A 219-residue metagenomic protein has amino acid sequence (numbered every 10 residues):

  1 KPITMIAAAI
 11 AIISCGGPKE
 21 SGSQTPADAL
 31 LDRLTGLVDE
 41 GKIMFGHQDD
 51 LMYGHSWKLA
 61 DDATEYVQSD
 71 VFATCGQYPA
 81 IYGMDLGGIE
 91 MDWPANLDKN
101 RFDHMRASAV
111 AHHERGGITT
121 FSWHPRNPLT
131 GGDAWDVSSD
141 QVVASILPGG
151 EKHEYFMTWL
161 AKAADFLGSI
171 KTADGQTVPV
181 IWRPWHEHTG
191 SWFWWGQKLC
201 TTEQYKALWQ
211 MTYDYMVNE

Functional and structural regions predicted by a protein language model:
K1-I6: Sec-dependent signal peptide recognition, specifically the positively charged N-region followed immediately by
I13-S14: C-terminal motif of bacterial Sec signal peptides marking the signal peptidase cleavage site
P18-I81, D92-K99: N-terminal module-boundary/linker segments of secreted carbohydrate-active enzymes
D61-T64, Q68, F72-A73, K206-E219: Surface-exposed substrate-engagement region within the catalytic domains of secreted or surface-exposed extracellular
A80-G83, T120: Conserved beta-strand positions in the central sheet of alpha/beta enzyme cores
G87-N218: Substrate-binding cleft of extracellular glycoside hydrolase catalytic domains
